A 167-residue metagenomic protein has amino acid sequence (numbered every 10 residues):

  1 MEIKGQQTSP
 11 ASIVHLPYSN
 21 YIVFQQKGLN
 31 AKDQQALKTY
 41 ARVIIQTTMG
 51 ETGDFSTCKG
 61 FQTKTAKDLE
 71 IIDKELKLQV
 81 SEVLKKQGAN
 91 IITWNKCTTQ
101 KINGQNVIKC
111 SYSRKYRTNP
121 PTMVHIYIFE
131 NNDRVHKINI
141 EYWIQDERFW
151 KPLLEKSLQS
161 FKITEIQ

Functional and structural regions predicted by a protein language model:
M1-E2, R134-Q167: Surface-exposed amphipathic alpha-helical segments
Q6-V124, E130: Conserved polar/disulfide-associated segments of primarily extracytoplasmic proteins
I108-C110, V124-H125, H136-I138, Q159: Hydrophobic residues positioned within well-ordered beta-strands of beta-sheet architectures
K115, H125-I128, L153-S160: Generic alpha-helical propensity signal that fires on short helical segments and nearby coil/disordered stretches
